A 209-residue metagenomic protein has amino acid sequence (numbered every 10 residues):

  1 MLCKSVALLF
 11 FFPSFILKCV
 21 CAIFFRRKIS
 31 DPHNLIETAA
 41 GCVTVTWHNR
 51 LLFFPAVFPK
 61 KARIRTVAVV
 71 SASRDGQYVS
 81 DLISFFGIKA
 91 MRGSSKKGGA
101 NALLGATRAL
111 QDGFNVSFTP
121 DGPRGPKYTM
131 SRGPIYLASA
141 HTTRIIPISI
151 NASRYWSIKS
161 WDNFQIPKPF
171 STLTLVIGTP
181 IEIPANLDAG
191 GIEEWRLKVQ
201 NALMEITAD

Functional and structural regions predicted by a protein language model:
M1-V57, D81, K198-D209: Membrane-anchoring hydrophobic helices of lipid-metabolizing enzymes
A40-K97, H141: Catalytic core of membrane glycerolipid acyltransferases/transacylases, capturing the structured, soluble-facing
R74, K96-G99, P123-M130: Acidic, metal-coordinating catalytic cores used for nucleic-acid/nucleotide bond scission and strand-transfer chemistry
F85-G87, A109-L110, D162-P169: Short, hinge-like loop/turn segments at secondary-structure boundaries
G93, T119, P147-I150: Generic beta-sheet signal
G105-L137, H141: Catalytic-site beta-strand/loop segments enriched in glycine and acidic/polar residues
T129-D188: A cross-family acyltransferase "interaction/gating" segment
